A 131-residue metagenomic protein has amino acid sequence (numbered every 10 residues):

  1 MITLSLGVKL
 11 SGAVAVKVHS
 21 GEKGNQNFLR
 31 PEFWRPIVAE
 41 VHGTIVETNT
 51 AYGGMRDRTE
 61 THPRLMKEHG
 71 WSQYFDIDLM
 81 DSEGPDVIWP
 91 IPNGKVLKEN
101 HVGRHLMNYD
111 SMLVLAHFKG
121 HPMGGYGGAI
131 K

Functional and structural regions predicted by a protein language model:
M1-K131: N-terminal and secondary-structure boundary signal
